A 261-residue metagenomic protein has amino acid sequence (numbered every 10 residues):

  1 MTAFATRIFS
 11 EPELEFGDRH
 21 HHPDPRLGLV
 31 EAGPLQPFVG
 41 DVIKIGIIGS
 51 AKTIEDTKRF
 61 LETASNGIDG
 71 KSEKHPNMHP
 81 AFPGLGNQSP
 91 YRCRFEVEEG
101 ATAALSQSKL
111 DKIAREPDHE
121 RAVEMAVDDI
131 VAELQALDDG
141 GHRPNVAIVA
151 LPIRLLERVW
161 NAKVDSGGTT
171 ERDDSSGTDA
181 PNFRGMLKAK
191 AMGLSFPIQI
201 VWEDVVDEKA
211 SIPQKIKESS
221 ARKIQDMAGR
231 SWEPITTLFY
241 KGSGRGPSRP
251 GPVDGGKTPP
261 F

Functional and structural regions predicted by a protein language model:
M1-F261: Long, low-complexity, intrinsically disordered terminal regions
